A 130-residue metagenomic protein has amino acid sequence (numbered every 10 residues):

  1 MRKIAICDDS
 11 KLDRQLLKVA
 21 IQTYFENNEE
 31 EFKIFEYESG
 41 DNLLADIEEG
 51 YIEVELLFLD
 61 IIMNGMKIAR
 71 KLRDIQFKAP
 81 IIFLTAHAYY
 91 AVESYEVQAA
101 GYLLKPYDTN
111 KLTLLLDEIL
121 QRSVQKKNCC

Functional and structural regions predicted by a protein language model:
R2, F32, A79: Switch/coupling loops of ABC transporter nucleotide-binding domains
R2-I21, L57: Conserved acidic segment of CheY-like receiver
K18, D41-A45, V92, T113: Alpha2 helix of the CheY-like receiver
F25-E30, I75-F77: Short helix-capping segments at alpha-helix termini
I34-F35, Y102: Generic structural signal for residues in well-ordered beta-strands
E36-L56: Acidic, metal-coordinating helix/loop segments flanking the phosphotransfer/catalytic sites of two-component signaling
V54-K127: CheY-like receiver
